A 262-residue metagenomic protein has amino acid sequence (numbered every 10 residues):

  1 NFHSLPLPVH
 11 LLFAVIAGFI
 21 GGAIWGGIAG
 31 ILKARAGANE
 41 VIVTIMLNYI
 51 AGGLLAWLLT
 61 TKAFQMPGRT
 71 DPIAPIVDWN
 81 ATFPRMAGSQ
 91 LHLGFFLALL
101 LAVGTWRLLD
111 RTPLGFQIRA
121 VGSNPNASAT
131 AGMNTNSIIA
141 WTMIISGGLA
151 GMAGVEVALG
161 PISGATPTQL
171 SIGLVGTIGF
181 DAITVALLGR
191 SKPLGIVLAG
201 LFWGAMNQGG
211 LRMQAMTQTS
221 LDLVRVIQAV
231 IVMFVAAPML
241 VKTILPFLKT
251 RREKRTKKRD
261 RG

Functional and structural regions predicted by a protein language model:
N1-I24, W57: Membrane-embedded helix boundary and interhelical linker motif in transport proteins
F2-H3, I24-W25, A29-G30, I45-P72 (+1 more regions): Alpha-helical transmembrane segments in inner-membrane proteins
L5-L12, T82-L93, A215-V226: Interfacial loop-to-helix junctions that mark the boundaries of transmembrane helices in multi-pass membrane
I16-G18, A150, E156, G160-A229: Transmembrane alpha-helical segments in multi-pass inner-membrane proteins
G18-I24, N48-A56, G94-R107, S146-G154 (+3 more regions): Hydrophobic core segments of alpha-helical transmembrane domains in multi-pass membrane transport and ion-translocation
G22-I24, M86-A165, P193-L194, L198: Helix-loop-helix "hairpin" substructures at the membrane interface of multi-pass membrane proteins
E40-R111, T168: Transmembrane helix-bundle core of multi-pass membrane transporters and related energy-transducing complexes
T130, N134-S137, Q208-G262: Cytosolic-side transmembrane-helix boundaries in multi-pass membrane proteins
